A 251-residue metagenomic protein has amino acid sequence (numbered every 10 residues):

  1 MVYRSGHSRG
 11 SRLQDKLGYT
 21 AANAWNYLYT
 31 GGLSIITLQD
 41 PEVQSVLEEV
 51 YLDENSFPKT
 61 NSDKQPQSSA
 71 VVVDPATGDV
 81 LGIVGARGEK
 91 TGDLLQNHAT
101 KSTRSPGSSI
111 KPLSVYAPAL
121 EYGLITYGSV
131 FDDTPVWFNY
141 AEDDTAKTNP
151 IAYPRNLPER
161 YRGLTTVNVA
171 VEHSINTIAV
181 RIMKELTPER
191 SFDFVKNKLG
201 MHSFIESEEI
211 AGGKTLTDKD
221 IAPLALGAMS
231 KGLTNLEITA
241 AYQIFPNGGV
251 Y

Functional and structural regions predicted by a protein language model:
M1-K16: Long, well-ordered, tryptophan-enriched scaffold segments
R12, K16-N61: Conserved, well-ordered alpha-helix/loop/beta-strand core segments that scaffold catalytic motifs
T30-L38, P58-K59, N97-P106, A152-R160 (+3 more regions): Second-shell loop/turn segments in exported
L47, G78, S105-D133, A170 (+1 more regions): Active-site SXXK
D63-G92: A short, well-structured edge-of-sheet supersecondary motif
P66-Q67, T91-L113, T126-F131, P223 (+1 more regions): Short active-site loop at a secondary-structure junction that contains or immediately precedes the catalytic residue(s)
I125-S191, I221-L224: Conserved catalytic neighborhood of penicillin-recognizing serine enzymes
H202-Y251: Active-site-proximal helix/loop microenvironment of the serine DD-peptidase/beta-lactamase transpeptidase fold
